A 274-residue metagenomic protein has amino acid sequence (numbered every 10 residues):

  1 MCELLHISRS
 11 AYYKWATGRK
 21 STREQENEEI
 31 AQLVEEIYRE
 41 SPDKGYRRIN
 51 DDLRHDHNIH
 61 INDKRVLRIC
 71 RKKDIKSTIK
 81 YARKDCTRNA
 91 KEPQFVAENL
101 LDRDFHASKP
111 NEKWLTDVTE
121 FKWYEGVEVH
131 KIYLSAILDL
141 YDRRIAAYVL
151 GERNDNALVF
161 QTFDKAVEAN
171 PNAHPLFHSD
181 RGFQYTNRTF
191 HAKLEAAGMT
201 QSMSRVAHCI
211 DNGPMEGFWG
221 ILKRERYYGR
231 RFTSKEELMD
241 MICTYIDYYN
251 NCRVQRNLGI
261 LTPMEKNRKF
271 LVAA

Functional and structural regions predicted by a protein language model:
M1-C2, Y12, V34, I49 (+13 more regions): Mobile genetic element proteins and their domesticated derivatives, centered on retroelements and DNA transposons
C2, R9-K109, H208, T262-L271: Basic, flexible linker segments flanking DNA-binding modules in nucleic acid-interacting mobile-element proteins
K20, N89, E195-M199, I221-A274: C-terminal domain-tail junction helix/linker
D43, N58, F105-H106, Y124 (+3 more regions): Conserved, non-catalytic sequence blocks in retroelement Pol enzymes and Pol-derived host proteins
I79-D85, F177-R181, E195-P214, R230-T233: RNase H-like polynucleotidyl transferase catalytic core
R103-A146, R153: An active-site-proximal beta-strand-loop segment
H130, Y148-N170: Active-site beta-loop-alpha junctions of metal-dependent nucleic acid enzymes, especially the RNase H-like/DDE
N172-N187, C209, L261-M264: Acidic/histidine-rich, metal-coordinating catalytic segments
